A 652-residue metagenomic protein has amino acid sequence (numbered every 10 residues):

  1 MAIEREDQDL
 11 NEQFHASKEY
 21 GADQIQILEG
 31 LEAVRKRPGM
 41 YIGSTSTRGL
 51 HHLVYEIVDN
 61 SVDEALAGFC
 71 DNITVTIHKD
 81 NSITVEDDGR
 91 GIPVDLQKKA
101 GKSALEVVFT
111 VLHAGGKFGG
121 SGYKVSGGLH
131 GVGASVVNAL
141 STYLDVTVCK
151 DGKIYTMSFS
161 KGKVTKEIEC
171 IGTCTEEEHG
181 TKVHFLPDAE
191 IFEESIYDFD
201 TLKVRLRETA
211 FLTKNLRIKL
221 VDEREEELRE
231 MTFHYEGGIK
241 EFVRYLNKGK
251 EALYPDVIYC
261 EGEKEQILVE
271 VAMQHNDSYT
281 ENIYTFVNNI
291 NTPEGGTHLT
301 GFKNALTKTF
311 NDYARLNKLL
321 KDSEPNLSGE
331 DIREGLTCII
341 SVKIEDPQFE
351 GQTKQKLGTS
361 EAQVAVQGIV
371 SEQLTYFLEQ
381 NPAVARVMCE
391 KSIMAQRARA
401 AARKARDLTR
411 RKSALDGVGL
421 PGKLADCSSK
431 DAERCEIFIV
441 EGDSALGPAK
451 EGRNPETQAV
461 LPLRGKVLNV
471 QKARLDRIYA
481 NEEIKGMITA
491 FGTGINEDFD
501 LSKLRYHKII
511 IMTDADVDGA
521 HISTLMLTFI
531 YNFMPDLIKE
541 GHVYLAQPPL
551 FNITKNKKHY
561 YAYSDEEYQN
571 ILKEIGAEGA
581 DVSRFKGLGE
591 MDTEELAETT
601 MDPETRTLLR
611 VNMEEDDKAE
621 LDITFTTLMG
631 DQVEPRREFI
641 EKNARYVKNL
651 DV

Functional and structural regions predicted by a protein language model:
M1-Q24, L31, Y55, D63-A65 (+12 more regions): GHKL-family ATPase ATP-binding module
K36-Y55: Conserved short strand/loop->alpha-helix "switch" segment adjacent to the catalytic nucleotide/phosphoryl-transfer site
D63-E64, G91-I92, V517-D518: Residues immediately C-terminal
I92-G115: Short conserved segment of the HATPase_c
Q97-K102, I154-Y155, F159-S160, M601: Conserved P-loop NTPase nucleotide-binding/switch module
R397-D416, D431-E436, G447, E451-R453 (+2 more regions): C-terminal interaction appendages of subunits in large macromolecular complexes
